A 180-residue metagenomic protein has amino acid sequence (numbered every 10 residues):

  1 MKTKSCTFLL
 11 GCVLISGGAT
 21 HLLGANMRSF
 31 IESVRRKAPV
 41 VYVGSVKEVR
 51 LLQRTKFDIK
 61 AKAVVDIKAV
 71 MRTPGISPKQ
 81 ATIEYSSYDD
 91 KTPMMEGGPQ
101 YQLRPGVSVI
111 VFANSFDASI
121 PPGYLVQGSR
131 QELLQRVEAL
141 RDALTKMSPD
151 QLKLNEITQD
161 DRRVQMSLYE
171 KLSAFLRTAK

Functional and structural regions predicted by a protein language model:
M1-L9: Bacterial N-terminal signal peptides that target proteins for export
L9-G17: Bacterial N-terminal signal peptides
H21-E32: Cleaved targeting-peptide boundary
P39-T55, A61-V64, K68: Structural detector for short beta-strands of small beta-barrel domains
P39-V41, P78-Q80, S108: Intrinsic-disorder/low-complexity, polar/charged segments enriched in Ser/Thr/Lys/Arg/Asp/Glu/Gln
K47, K68-V70, S86-Y88, N114-F116: Solvent-exposed coil/turn segments that connect beta secondary-structure elements in extracytoplasmic/periplasmic
K56-Y85: OB-fold (S1/OB) nucleic-acid-binding surfaces
D89-K180: Extracellular C-terminal loop/segment signatures of secreted glycoproteins
